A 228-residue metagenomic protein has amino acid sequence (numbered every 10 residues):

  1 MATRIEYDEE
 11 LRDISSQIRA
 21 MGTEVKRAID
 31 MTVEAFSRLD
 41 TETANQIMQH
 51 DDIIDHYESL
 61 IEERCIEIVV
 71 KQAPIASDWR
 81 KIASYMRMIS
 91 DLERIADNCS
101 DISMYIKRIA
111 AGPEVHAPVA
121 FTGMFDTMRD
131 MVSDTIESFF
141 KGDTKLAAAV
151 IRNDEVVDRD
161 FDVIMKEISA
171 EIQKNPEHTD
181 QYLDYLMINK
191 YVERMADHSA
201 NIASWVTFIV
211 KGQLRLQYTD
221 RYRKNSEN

Functional and structural regions predicted by a protein language model:
M1-N228: Cytosolic, long alpha-helical scaffolding segments
